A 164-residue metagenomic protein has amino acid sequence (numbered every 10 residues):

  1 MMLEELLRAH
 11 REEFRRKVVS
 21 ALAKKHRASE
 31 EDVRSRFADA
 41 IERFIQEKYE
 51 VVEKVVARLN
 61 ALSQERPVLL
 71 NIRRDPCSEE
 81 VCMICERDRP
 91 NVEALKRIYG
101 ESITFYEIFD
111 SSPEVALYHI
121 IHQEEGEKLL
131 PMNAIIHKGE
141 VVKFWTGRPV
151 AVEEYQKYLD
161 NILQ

Functional and structural regions predicted by a protein language model:
M1-V68, D160-Q164: N-terminal leader/targeting and pre-domain segments
M2-E5, E86, T146-G147, E154: A composition-driven signal for long, intrinsically disordered, charge-rich low-complexity tracts
E5, E42, D75, K138-V142: A near-ubiquitous, low-amplitude feature marking generic local secondary-structure context
V55-A57, V92, Y118-I121: A generic local structural motif
A61-L62, I84, E125: Residue-level marker of regulatory loop/turn positions in helix-turn-helix DNA-binding domains and in histidine
L69-L70, N133: Hydrophobic beta-strand anchors of alpha/beta hydrolase catalytic cores
L70-V81, E86-L117: Thiol-based oxidoreductase modules, predominantly thioredoxin-like and allied folds used for disulfide exchange
R97-K143, G147-Q164: Thioredoxin-like thiol-disulfide oxidoreductase module
